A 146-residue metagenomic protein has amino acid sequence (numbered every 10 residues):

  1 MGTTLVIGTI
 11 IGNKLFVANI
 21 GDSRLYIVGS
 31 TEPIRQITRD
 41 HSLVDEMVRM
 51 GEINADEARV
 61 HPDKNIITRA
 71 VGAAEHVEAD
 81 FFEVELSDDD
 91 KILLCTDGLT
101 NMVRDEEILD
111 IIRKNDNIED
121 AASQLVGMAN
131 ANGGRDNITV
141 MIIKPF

Functional and structural regions predicted by a protein language model:
M1-T3, D136-N137: Short Gly/Ser/Thr- and Asp/Glu-enriched loop/turn motifs at secondary-structure junctions
G2-G29, Q36: Conserved catalytic micro-motifs used in adenylation/nucleotidyl-transfer and phosphoryl/amide- and methyl-transfer
G2-L5, A121-V126: Short, conserved loop-to-beta-strand elements that form functional interface hotspots
I11-K14, N115, F146: Short acidic/glycine-rich beta-turn/loop cap or linker motifs at sensory/regulatory domain boundaries that couple input
I11-K14, N54, V77-F82, L125-M128: Glycine-rich, charged/polar anion/phosphate-binding loops that engage phosphate groups from diverse ligands
N19-R24, I66-E75, F82-I111, V126 (+3 more regions): Conserved beta-strand-loop-short alpha-helix elements that form and flank the Mn2+/Mg2+-coordinating active site
T38-D88: Conserved, helical-rich catalytic subdomain that frames metal- and/or nucleotide-binding sites in enzyme alpha/beta
R113-A121: Short, charged, surface-exposed loops that flank catalytic or proteolytic processing sites
